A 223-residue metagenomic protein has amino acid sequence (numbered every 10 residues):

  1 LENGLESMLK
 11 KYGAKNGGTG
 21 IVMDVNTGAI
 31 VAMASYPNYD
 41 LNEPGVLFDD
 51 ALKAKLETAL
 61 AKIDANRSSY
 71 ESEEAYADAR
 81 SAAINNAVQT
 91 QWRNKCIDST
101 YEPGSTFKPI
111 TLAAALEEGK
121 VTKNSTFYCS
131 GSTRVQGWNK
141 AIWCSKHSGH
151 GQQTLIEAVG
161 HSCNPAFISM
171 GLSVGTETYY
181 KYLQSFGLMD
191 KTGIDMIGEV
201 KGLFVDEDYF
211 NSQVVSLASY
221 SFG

Functional and structural regions predicted by a protein language model:
E2-G18: Conserved, well-ordered alpha-helix/loop/beta-strand core segments that scaffold catalytic motifs
G20-V22: Short beta-strand scaffold segments in enzyme catalytic cores
V25-S105, I110-G223: Beta-lactam-recognizing serine transpeptidase/beta-lactamase-like catalytic domain environment
